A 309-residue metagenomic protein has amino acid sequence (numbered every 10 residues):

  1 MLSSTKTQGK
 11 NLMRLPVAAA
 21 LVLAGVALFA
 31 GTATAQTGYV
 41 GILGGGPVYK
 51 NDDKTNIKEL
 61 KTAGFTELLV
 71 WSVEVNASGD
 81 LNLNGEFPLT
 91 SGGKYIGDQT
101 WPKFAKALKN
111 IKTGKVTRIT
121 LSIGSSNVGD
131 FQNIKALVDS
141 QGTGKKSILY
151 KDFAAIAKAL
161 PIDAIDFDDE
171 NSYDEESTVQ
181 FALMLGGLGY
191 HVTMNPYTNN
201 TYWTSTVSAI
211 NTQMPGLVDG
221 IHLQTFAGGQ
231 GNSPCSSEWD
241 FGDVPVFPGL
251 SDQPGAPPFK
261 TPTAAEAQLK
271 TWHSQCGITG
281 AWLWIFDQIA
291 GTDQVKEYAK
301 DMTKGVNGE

Functional and structural regions predicted by a protein language model:
M1-M13: N-terminal secretory signal peptides that target proteins for export/translocation
R14-A18: Fungal secretory targeting signals
A19-L28: Bacterial N-terminal signal peptides
F29-A35: Sec/Tat signal peptide C-region and signal peptidase I cleavage site
Q36-E266, Q275-I278, F286-G308: Chitinase-like catalytic core of GlcNAc-active glycosidases
Q268-K270: Short glycine-rich, acidic/polar surface loops and turns
